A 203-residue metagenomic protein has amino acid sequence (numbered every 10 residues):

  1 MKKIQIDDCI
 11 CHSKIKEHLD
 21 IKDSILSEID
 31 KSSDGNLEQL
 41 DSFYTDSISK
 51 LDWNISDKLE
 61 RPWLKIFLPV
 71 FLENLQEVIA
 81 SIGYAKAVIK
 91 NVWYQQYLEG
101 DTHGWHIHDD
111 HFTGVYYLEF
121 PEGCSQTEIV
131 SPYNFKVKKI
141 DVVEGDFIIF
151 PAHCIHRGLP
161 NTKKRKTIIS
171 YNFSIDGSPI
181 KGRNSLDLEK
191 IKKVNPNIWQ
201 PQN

Functional and structural regions predicted by a protein language model:
M1-I82, T102, W199-P201: Non-heme Fe(II)/2-oxoglutarate
H12-K14, I149, N172: Short, well-ordered beta-strand micro-motif
H18, E28-S32, W63-S81, V130-Y133 (+2 more regions): Hydrophobic, well-ordered secondary-structure segments that either form specific early membrane-associated helices used
A87-C154, L159-P160, R165-I168, I175-D187: Catalytic core of non-heme Fe(II) oxygenases with the double-stranded beta-helix
E189-N203: Short, cationic low-complexity segments
